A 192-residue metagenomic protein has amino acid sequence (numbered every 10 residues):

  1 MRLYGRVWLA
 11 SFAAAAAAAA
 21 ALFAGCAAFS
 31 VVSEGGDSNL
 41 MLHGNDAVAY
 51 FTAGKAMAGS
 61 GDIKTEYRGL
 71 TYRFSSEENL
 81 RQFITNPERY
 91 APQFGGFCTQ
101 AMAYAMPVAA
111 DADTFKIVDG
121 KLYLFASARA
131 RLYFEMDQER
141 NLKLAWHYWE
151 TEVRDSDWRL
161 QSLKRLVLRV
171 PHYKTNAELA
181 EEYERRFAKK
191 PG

Functional and structural regions predicted by a protein language model:
M1-A14: Bacterial N-terminal signal peptides that target proteins for export
G5, G25-C26: Jelly-roll (double-stranded beta-helix
S11-G25: Bacterial N-terminal signal peptides
C26-R68, E88-G192: Intrinsically disordered, low-complexity terminal tails and linkers in eukaryotic proteins, enriched in charged/polar
T71, E77-L80: Extracytoplasmic/secreted envelope proteins and their assembly/folding machinery, especially bacterial periplasmic
R73-F74, L124: Short aromatic/basic micro-patch
S76-E77, S127: Beta-edge loop/turn motif
